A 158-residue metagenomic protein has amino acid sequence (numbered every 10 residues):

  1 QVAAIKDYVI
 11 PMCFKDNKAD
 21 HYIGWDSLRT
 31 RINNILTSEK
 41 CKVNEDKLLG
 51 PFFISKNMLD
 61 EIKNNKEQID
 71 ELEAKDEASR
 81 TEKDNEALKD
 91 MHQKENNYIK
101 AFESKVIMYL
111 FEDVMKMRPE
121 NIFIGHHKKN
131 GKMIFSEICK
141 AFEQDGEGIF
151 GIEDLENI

Functional and structural regions predicted by a protein language model:
Q1-I158: C-terminal regulatory/interaction module of P-loop NTP-utilizing enzymes
